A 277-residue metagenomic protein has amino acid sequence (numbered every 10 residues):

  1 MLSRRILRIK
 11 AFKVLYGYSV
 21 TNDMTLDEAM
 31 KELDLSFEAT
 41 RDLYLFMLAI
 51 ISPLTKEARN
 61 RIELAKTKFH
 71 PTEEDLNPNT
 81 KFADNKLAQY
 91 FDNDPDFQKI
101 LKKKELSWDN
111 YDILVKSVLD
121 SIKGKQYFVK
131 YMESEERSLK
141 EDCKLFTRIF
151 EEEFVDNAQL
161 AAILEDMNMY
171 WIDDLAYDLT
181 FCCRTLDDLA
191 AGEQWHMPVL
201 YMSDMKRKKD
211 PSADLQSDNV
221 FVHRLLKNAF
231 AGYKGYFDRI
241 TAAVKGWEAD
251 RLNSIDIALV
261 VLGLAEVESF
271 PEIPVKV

Functional and structural regions predicted by a protein language model:
M1-V277: Class I Rossmann-like S-adenosyl-L-methionine
